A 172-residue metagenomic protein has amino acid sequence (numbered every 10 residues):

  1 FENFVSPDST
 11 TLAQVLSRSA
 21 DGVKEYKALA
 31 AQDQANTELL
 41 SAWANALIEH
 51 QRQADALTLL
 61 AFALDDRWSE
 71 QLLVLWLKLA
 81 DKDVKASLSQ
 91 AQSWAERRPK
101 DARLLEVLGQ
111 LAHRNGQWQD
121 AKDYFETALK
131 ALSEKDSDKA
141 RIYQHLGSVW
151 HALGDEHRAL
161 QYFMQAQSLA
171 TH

Functional and structural regions predicted by a protein language model:
F1-H172: Repeat-based scaffolding regions
